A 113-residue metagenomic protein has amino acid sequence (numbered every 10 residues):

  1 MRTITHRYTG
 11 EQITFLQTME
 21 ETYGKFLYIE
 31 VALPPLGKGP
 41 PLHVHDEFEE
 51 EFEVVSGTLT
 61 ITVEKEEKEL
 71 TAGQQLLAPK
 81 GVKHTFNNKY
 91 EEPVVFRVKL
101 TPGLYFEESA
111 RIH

Functional and structural regions predicted by a protein language model:
H6-L42, F48: A short glycine-rich, His/Asp/Glu-containing loop-to-beta-strand
R7, E21, K65-K83: Short acidic-glycine-tyrosine-enriched beta hairpin
P40-L42, V63-K68: Short beta-strand segments
F48-L59: Glycine- and acidic-residue-biased ligand/ion/polar-headgroup-sensing regions
K80-E107: Ligand-binding loop in jelly-roll beta-barrel domains
A110-H113: Acidic/histidine-enriched, glycine/proline-rich intrinsically disordered or flexible terminal extensions
